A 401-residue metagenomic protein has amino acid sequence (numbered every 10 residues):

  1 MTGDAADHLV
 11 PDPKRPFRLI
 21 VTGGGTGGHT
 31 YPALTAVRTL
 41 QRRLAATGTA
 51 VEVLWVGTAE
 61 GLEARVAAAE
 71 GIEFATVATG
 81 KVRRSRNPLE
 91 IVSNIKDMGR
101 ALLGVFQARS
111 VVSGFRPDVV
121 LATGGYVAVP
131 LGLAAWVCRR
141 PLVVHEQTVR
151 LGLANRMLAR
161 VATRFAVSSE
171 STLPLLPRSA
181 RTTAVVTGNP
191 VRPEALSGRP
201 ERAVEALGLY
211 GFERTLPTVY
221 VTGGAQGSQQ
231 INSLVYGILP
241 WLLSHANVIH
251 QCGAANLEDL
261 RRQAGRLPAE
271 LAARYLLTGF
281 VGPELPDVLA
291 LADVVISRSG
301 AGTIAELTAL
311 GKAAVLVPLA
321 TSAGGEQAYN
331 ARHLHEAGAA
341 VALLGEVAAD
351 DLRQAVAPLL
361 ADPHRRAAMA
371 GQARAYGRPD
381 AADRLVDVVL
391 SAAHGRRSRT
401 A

Functional and structural regions predicted by a protein language model:
G3-D4, R378-A401: C-terminal alpha-helical cap of glycosyltransferases
D12-K14, T47-T49, V66, S85 (+4 more regions): Donor-nucleotide binding loops and adjacent catalytic segments primarily of GT-B fold Leloir glycosyltransferases
F17-G24, A45, T49-R100, T187-N189 (+2 more regions): Conserved nucleotide-sugar phosphate-binding/catalytic loop shared by glycosyltransferases and other
Q107-V120, V127-V143, R156, R160: Glycosyltransferases and closely related glycan-assembly transferases that use nucleotide-activated donors
P117-V119, L289-I304, K312-A313: Acidic donor-binding loop of glycosyltransferase active sites
W136-E201: Active-site-proximal region of nucleotide-activated glycan assembly enzymes, centered on histidine/acidic-rich loops
C138, A290-A292, E306-V317, A337: Conserved donor-binding/catalytic loop of nucleotide-activated donor transferases
R365-P379: A short, well-ordered alpha-helix in the C-terminal region of glycosyltransferases
